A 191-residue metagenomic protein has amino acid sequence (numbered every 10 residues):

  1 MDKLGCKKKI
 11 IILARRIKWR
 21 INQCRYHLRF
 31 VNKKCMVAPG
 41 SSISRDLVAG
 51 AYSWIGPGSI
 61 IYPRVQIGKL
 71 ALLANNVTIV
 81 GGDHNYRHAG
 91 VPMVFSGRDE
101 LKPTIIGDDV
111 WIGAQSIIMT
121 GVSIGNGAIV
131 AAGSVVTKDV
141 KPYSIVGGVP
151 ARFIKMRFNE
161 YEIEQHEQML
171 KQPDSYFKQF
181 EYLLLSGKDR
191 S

Functional and structural regions predicted by a protein language model:
M1-H27, K33, H84-Y86, K102 (+3 more regions): Terminal amphipathic alpha-helical/low-complexity segments used for targeting or macromolecular assembly
I21, S41-A49, W54-V122, V149 (+1 more regions): Flexible, glycine/small-residue-enriched loop-and-beta-strand segment within the central core of proteins
K34-V37, I55: Extracellular beta-strand-rich, repetitive "passenger/adhesive" scaffolds that bind or process carbohydrates
N75, A132, P142: Residues that flank catalytic or metal-binding motifs in active/ligand-binding sites
T78-I79, V135, I145: Conserved sequence/active-site signature of Rossmann-fold short-chain dehydrogenase/reductase
A114-I129, S134-K138: Beta-rich strand-turn-strand
D139-Y143, P173: Short arginine-rich
P142, G147-P150: Acidic, glycine-centered active-site loop in nucleotide-sugar glycosyltransferases
